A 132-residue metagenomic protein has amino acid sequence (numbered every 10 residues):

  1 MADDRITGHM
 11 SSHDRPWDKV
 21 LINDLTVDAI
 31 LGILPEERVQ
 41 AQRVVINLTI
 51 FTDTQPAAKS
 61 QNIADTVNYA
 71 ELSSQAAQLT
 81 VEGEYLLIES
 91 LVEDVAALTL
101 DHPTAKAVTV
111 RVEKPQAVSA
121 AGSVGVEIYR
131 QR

Functional and structural regions predicted by a protein language model:
A2-R132: N-terminal, polar/charged subdomain of small-to-medium soluble alpha/beta proteins
